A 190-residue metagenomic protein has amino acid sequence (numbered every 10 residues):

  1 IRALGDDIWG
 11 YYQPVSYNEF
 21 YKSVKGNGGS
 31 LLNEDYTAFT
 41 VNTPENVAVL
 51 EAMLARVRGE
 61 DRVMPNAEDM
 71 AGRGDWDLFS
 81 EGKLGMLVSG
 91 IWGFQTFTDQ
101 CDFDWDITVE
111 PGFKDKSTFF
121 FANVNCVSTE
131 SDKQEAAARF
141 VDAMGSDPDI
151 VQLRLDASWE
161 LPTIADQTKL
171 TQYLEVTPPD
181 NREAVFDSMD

Functional and structural regions predicted by a protein language model:
I1-F39, E45, L84: Extracytoplasmic/periplasmic solute-binding protein
I1-G5, D35-E68: Glycine-centered hinge/linker elements that transmit conformational signals in sensory and ligand-binding systems
I1-R2, Y21, L50-R58, W76 (+5 more regions): Non-transmembrane alpha-helical segments in soluble domains of secreted/periplasmic/extracellular proteins
W9-G10, G29-V49, D99-Q100, G112-T118 (+1 more regions): Short, solvent-exposed loop/beta-turn-alpha elements that line the ligand-binding surface or hinge of extracytoplasmic
G10, G85-G90, D106: Paired acidic/hydrophobic, glycine-rich loop segments that form the ligand-binding mouth/hinge of periplasmic-binding
S30-L32, N46, R58-G59, E130-A137: Short helix-loop capping/hinge motifs at secondary-structure junctions, enriched in acidic/polar residues
P65-S80: Short helix-initiation/N-cap motifs at beta->coil->alpha
I91-D102, F113-D190: C-terminal lobe and pocket-closing loops of periplasmic/extracytoplasmic Venus-flytrap solute-binding proteins
